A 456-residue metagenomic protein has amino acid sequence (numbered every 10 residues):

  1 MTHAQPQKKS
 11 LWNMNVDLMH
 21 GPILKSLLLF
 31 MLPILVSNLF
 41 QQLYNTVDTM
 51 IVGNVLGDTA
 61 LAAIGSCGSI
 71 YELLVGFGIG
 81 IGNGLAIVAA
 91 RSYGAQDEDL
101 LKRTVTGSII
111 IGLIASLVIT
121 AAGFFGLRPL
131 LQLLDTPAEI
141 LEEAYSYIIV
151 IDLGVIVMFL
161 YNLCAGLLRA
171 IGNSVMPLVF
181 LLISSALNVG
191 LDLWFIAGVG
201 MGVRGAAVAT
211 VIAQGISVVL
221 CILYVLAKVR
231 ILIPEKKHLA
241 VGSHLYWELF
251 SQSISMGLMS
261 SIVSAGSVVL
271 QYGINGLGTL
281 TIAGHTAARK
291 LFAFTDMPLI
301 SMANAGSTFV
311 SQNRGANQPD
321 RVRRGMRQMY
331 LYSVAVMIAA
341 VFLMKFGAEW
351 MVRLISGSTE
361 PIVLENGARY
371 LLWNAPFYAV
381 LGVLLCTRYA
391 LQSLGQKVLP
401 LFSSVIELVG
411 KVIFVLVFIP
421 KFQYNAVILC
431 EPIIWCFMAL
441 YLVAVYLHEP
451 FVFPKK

Functional and structural regions predicted by a protein language model:
M1-M31, A89-I156, G198-I254, V310-F377 (+1 more regions): Short alpha-helical transmembrane segments in multi-pass integral membrane proteins
H20, L24-L43, V47, I70-F77 (+7 more regions): Residue-level signal for short hydrophobic patches within transmembrane helices of multi-pass membrane transporters
L29, V52-E72, A138-E143, V203-R204 (+5 more regions): Interfacial/gating helices of multi-pass transporter permease domains
L29-D48, V150, Y161, S184 (+4 more regions): Transmembrane helical elements of multi-pass membrane transporters/channels
L39, L43-A62, L131-A138, W194-M201 (+5 more regions): Helix-terminus/linker motif at the lipid-water interface of multi-pass membrane proteins
L61-A121, M158-P177, G284-A348, L381-G395 (+1 more regions): Small-residue-rich hydrophobic transmembrane alpha-helices
L73-G76, N188-D192, V218-I222, F294-M297 (+3 more regions): Hydrophobic transmembrane alpha-helices of multi-pass small-molecule transporters
G82, I151-R169, P177-S185, A206-V219 (+4 more regions): Short runs within selected transmembrane alpha-helices of multi-pass transporters and secretion channels
